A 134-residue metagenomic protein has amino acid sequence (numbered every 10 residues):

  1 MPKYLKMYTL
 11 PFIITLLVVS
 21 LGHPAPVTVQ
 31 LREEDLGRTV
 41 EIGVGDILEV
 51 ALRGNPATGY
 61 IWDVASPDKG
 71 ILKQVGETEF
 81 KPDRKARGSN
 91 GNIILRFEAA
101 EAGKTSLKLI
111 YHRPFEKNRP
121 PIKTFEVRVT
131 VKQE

Functional and structural regions predicted by a protein language model:
P2-L10: Bacterial N-terminal signal peptides that target proteins for export
P11-S20: Bacterial N-terminal signal peptides
H23-E49, N55: N-terminal edge beta-strand
P24-E34, E116-E134: Extracytoplasmic/periplasmic copper-protein system
T58, S66-P82: Short, solvent-exposed loop/linker segments at beta-strand-coil boundaries, enriched for Pro/Gly and Ser/Thr
R87-I94: Aromatic sugar-binding surface patches on proteins that engage polysaccharides or sugar-phosphate polymers
A100-T105: Glycine-centered tight-turn and secondary-structure capping sites
I110-P114: Beta-strand-rich extracellular modules
